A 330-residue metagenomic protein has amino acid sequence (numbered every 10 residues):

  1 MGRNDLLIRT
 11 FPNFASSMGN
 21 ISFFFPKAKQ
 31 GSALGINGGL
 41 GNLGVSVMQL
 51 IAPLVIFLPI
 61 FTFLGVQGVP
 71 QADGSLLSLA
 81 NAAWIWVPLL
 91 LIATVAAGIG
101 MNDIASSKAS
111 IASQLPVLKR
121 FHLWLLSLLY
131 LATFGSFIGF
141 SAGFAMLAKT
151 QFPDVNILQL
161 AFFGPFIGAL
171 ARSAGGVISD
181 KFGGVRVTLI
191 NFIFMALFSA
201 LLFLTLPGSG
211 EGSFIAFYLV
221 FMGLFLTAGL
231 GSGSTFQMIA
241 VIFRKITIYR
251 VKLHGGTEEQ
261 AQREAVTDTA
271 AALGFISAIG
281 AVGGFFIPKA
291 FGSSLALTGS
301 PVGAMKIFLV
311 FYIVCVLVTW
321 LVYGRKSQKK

Functional and structural regions predicted by a protein language model:
M1-L40: Cytoplasmic helix-loop-helix junction between adjacent transmembrane helices in 12-TM secondary transporters
F11, G31-I60, L273-I287: Glycine-rich segments within core transmembrane alpha-helices of 12-TM secondary carriers
P12-P26, L230-Q260: Intracellular juxtamembrane helix-capping segments at the cytosolic ends of symmetry-related transmembrane helices
F57, I85-S107, V318-V322: C-terminal membrane-cytosol helix-exit motif in multi-pass small-molecule transporters
N102-S127: Juxtamembrane intracellular "pre-TM" segments in multi-pass secondary transporters
R120-A169, S232, F236-Q237, I287-P288: Extracytoplasmic gate region of multi-pass secondary transporters
R172-G184: Helix-to-loop junctions at the C-terminal end of transmembrane segments in multipass secondary transporters
V185-T235: C-terminal transmembrane helical hairpin of 12-TM major facilitator-type secondary transporters
